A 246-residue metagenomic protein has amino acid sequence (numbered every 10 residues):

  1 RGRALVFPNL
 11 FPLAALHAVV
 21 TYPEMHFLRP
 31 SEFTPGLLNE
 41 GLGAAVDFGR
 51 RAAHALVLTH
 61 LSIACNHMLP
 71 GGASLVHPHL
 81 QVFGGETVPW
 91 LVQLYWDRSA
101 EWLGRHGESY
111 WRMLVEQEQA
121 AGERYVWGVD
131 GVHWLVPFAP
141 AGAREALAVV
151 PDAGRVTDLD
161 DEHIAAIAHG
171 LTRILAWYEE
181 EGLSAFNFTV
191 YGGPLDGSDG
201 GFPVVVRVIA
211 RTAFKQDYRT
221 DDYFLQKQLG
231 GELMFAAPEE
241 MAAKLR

Functional and structural regions predicted by a protein language model:
R1-R246: HIT superfamily nucleotide-processing domains
